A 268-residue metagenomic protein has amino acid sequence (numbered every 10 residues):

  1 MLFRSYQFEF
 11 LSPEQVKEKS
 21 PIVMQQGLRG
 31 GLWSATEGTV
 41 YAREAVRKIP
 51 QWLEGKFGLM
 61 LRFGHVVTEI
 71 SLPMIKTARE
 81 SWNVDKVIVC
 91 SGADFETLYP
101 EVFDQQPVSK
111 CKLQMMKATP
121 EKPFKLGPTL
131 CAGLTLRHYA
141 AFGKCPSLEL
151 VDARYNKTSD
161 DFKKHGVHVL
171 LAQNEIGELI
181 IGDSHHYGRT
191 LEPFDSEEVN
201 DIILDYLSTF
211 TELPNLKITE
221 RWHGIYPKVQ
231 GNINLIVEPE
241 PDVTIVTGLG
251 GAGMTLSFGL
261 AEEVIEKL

Functional and structural regions predicted by a protein language model:
M1-K56, R62: Flavin (FAD/FMN) cofactor-binding and adjacent substrate-gating region of FAD-dependent oxidoreductase domains
F8, G166, N174-I180, H186-L268: C-terminal catalytic lobe of FAD-dependent flavoproteins
S12, L61-H65, S71, E220-W222: Short loop/edge segments at beta-strand edges and connector loops that shape dinucleotide/nucleotide cofactor-binding
S20, L98-E101, L191, T255-L256: Short glycine-/acidic-enriched loop or helix-start segments at secondary-structure transitions that form or flank
R29-G30, F63, T68-W82, V87: Conserved beta-strand-loop-beta-strand element in the redox core of flavoprotein oxidoreductases
V67-I70, L171-A172, I236-V237: A structural signal for short hydrophobic beta-strand segments in well-ordered beta-sheet cores
S81-S147: Central helical "cap/lid" subdomain
L134, K144-D195: Contiguous C-terminal substrate-recognition/catalytic subdomains in enzyme active sites
